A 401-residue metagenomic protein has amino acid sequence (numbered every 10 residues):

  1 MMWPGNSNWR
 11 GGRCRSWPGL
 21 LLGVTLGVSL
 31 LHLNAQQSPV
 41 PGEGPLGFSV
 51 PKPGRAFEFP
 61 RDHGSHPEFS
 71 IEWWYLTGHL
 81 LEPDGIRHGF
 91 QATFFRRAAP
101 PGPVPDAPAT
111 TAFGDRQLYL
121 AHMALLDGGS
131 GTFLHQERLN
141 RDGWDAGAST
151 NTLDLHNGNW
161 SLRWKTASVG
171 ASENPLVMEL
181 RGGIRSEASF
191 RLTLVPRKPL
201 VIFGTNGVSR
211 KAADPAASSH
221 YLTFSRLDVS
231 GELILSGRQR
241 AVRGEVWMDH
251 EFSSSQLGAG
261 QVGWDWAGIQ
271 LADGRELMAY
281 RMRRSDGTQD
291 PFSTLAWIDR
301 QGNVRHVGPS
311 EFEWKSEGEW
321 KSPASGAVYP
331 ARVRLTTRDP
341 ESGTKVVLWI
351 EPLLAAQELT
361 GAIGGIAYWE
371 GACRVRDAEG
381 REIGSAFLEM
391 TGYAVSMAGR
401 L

Functional and structural regions predicted by a protein language model:
M1-C14: N-terminal secretory signal peptides that target proteins for export/translocation
N6, V28, H32-L33: A composition/secondary-structure signal for short, hydrophobic, low-basic-content segments with alpha-helix propensity
G11, G23, H32-L33, E43: Intrinsic disorder/low-complexity detector
P18-S29: Bacterial N-terminal signal peptides
A35-L401: Structured soluble/peripheral alpha/beta segments that form catalytic or ligand/cofactor-binding pockets
